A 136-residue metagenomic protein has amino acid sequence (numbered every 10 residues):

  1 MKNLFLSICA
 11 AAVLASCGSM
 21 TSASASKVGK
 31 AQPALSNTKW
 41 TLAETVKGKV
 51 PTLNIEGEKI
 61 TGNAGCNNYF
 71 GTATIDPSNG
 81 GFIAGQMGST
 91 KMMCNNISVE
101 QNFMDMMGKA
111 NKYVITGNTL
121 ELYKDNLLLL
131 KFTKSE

Functional and structural regions predicted by a protein language model:
M1-A15: Sec-dependent bacterial lipoprotein signal peptides
L6, C17-E136: Lipid interaction determinants
